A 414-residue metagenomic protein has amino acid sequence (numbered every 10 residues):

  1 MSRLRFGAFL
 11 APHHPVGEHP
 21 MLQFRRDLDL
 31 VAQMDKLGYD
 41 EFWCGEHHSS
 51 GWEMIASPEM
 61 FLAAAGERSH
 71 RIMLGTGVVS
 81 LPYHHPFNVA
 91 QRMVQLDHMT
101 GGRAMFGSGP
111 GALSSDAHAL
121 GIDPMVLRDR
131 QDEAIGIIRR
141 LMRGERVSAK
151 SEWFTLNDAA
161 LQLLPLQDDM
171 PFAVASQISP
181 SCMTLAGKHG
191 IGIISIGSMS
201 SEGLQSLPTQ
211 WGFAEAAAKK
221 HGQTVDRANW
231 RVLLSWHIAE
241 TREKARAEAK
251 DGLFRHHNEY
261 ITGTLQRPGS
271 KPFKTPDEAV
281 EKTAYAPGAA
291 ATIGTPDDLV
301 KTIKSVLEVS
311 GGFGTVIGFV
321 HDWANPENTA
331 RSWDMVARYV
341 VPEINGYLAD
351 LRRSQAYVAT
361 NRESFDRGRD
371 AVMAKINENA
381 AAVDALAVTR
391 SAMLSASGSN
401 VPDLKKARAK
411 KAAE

Functional and structural regions predicted by a protein language model:
M1-L74, D168-M170, A385-E414: N-terminal beta1-alpha1-beta2 module of alpha/beta enzyme domains
S2, D35-K36, L62-R71, M93 (+4 more regions): Acidic (Asp/Glu)-rich catalytic clusters
S2, M125-L161, E202-G314, R331 (+2 more regions): An alpha-helical appendage that flanks or caps ligand/catalytic pockets
S2-L22, Y83-A149, G192-S195, M199-P208 (+4 more regions): Flexible, glycine-rich active-site loops centered on histidine and acidic residues that chelate a metal or position
F6, M34, G38, E46 (+10 more regions): Conserved, mostly hydrophobic/aromatic
F6-L10, F42-C44, L74-G77, A104-S108 (+4 more regions): Hydrophobic faces of well-ordered beta-strands that scaffold small-molecule active sites in alpha/beta enzyme cores
L10-R25, V79-F87, L166-I178, H237-A239 (+1 more regions): Active-site mouth loops of central-metabolism enzymes
E41-A65, S80, A112, S198-L204 (+1 more regions): Glycine-rich, proline-tolerant flexible connector loops at the mouths of alpha/beta enzymes
